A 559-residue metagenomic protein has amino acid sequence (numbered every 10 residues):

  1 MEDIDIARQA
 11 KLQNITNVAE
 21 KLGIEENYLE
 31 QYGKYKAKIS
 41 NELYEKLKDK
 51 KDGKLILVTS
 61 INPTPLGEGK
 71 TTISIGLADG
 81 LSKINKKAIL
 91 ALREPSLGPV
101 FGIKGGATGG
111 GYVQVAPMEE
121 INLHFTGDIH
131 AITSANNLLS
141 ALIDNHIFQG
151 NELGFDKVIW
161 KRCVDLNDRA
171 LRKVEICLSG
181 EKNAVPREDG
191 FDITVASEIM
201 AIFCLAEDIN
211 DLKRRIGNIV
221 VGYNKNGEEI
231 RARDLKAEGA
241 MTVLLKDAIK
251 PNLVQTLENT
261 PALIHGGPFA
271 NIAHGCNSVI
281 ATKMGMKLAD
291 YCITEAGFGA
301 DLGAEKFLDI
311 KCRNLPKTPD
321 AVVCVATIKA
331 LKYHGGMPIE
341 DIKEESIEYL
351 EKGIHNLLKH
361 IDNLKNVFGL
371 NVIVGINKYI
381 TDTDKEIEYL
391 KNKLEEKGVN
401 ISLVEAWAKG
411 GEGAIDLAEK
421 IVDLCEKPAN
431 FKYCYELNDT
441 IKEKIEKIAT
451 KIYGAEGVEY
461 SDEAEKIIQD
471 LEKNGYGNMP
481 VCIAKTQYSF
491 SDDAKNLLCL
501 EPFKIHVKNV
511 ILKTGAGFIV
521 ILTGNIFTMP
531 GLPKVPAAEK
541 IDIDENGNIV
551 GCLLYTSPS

Functional and structural regions predicted by a protein language model:
D3-S60, N85-K86: Extreme N-terminal, non-catalytic leader segments that precede Walker-type/kinase nucleotide-binding cores
Y44-K46, K51-I56, G80-L178, P186-D192 (+1 more regions): N-terminal phosphate/diphosphate-binding loop that engages ATP/GTP or pyrophosphate donors across diverse enzyme folds
V58, N62-I75: Glycine-rich phosphate-binding P-loop
I310-I328: Inter-motif core of Ras-like GTPase G domains
G336-M337, I347-I376, D384-I387: Conserved C-terminal guanine-recognition region of P-loop GTPase G domains, centered on the G4
V367-N371, I376, T381-D382, I387 (+2 more regions): Hard-cation-handling environments
D462-D542, V550-L553: Long, compositionally biased intrinsically disordered regions
Y555-S559: Conserved small/polar residues in nucleotide/adenosyl-binding loops
